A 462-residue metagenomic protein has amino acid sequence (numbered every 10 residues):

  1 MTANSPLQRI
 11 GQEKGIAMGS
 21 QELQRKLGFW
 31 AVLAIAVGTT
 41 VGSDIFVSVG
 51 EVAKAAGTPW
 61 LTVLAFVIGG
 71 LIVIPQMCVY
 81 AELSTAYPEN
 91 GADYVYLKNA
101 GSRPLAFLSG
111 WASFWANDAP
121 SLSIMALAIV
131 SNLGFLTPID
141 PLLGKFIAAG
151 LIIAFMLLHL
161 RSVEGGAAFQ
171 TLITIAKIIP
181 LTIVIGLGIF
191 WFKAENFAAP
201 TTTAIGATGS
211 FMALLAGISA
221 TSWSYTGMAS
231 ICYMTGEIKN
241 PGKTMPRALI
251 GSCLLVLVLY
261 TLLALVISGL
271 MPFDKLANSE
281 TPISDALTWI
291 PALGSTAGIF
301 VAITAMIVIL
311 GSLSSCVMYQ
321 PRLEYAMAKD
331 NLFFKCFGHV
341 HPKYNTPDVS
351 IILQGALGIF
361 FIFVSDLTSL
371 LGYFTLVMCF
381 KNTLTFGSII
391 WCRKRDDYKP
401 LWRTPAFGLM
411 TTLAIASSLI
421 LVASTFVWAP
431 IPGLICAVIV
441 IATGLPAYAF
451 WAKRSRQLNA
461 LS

Functional and structural regions predicted by a protein language model:
M1-G50, K54-W60, V73-C78, E89-N90 (+4 more regions): Membrane-interface "cap" regions at the ends of multi-pass membrane proteins
M18-Q24, P59, V63, L142-L143 (+3 more regions): Helix-loop-helix junctions that connect adjacent transmembrane segments in multi-pass membrane transporters
G19-L23, A56-V63, C78-F107, I129 (+5 more regions): Flexible loop linkers connecting adjacent transmembrane helices in multi-pass alpha-helical membrane transporters
S48-K54, I74-I152, L157-L160, M306-A326 (+2 more regions): Hydrophobic transmembrane alpha-helices that form the core helical bundles of multi-pass secondary transporters
G70, W111, N132, L136 (+8 more regions): Alpha-helical transmembrane segments of multipass membrane proteins
V95-Y96, S102, G134-I139, A204 (+3 more regions): TM-loop-TM module centered on a large, flexible mid-protein loop between adjacent transmembrane helices in multi-pass
L143-A194, T208, L249-C253, F374-L384 (+2 more regions): Membrane-interface loop-to-helix entry segments
C336-N345, N382-G433, R454-S462: C-terminal membrane-solvent junction of multi-pass transporters and transport-like membrane proteins
